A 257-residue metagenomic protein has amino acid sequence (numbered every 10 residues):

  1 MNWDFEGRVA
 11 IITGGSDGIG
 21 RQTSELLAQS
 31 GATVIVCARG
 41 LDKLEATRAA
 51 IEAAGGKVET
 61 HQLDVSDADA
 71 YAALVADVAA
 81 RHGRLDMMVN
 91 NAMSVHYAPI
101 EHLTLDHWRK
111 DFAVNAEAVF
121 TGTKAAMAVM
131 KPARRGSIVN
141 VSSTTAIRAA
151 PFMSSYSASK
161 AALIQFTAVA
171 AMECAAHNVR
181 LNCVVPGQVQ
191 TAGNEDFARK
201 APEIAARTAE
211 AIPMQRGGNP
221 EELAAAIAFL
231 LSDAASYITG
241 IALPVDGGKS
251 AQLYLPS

Functional and structural regions predicted by a protein language model:
M1-N2, R148, A228, T239-S257: Short C-terminal tail/terminal secondary-structure segment of NAD(P)H-dependent dehydrogenase/reductase domains
V9, S16-D17: Conserved glycine-rich cofactor-binding loop
V89, A175, R180, I238-G240: Short, small/polar-rich loop/turn modules that mediate ligand/substrate recognition or access, typified
P99-I100, H107-F112, T208: Substrate-binding pocket helix/loop in short-chain dehydrogenase/reductase
T123, S159, T167: Active-site helix of classical SDR
A128, M172-A176, S236: Alpha-helical segment proximal to the catalytic Tyr-Lys
S143: Residue(s) in the substrate-gating loop at a strand-loop-helix junction that position the organic substrate next
